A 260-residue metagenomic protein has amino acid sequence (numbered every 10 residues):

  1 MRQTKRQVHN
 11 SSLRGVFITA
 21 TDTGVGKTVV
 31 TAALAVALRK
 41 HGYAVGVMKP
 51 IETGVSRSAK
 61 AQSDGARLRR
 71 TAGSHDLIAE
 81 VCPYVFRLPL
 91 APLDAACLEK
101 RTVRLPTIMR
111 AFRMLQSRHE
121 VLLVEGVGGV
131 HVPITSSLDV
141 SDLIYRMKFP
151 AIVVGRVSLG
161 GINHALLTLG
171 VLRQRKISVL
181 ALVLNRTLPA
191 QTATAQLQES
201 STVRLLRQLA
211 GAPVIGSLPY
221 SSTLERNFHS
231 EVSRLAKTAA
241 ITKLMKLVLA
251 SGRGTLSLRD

Functional and structural regions predicted by a protein language model:
G15, V29-T102, P106, A111-M114: N-terminal phosphate/diphosphate-binding loop that engages ATP/GTP or pyrophosphate donors across diverse enzyme folds
I18-T19: Hydrophobic anchor at the beta1->P-loop junction of P-loop NTPases
V25-G26: Conserved glycine(s) of the Walker
K49, I152-G155, L180-R186: Short internal beta-strands
I108, F112-S136: Switch II (G3) loop of P-loop NTPases
T135-S158: Inter-motif core of Ras-like GTPase G domains
G170-D260: C-terminal lobe/tail of nucleotide-utilizing enzymes
